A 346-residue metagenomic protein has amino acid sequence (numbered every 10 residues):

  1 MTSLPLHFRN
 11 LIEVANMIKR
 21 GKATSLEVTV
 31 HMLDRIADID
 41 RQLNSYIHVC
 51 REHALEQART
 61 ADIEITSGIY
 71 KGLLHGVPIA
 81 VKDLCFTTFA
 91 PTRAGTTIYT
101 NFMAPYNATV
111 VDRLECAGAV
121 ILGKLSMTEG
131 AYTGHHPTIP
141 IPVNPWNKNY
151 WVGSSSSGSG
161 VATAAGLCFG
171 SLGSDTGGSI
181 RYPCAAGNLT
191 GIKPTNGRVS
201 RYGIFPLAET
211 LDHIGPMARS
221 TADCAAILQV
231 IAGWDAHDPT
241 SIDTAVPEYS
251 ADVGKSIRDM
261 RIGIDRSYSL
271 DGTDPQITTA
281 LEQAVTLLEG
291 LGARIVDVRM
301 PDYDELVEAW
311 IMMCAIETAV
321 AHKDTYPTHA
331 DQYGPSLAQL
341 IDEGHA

Functional and structural regions predicted by a protein language model:
M1-L55, G290: An N-terminal boundary/leader segment
E13-R20, I98-M103, D212-R219, I341-A346: Short, well-ordered beta-strand elements within core beta-sheets of diverse protein domains
K22-V30, R59, E248-A251, T273-R299 (+1 more regions): Acyltransferase
M32, A54, C224, I262 (+2 more regions): Residue-level signal for inorganic ion chemistry
L74-A94, A251, S256-D265, M313-A346: Short helix-loop capping/hinge segments that flank enzyme active sites or metal/cofactor-binding pockets
L74-I214, P239, S267, A315: Short glycine/serine-rich loop/turn segments
K193-T279, Q283-A284, D302, T328: A short helix-breaking turn/cap at a secondary-structure junction
